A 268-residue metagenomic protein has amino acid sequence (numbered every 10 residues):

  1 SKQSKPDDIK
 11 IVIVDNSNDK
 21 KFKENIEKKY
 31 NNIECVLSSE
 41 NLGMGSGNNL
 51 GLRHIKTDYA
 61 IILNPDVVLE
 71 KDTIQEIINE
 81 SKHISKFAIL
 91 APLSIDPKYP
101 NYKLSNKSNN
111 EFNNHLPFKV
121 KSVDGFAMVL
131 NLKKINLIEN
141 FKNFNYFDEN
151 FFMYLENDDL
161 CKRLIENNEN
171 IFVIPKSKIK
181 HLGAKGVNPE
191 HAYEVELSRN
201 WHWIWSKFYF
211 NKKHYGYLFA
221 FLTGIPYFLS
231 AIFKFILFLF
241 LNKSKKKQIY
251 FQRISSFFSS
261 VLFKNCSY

Functional and structural regions predicted by a protein language model:
S1-D8: Short, acidic, metal-binding catalytic loop of nucleotide-sugar glycosyltransferases
V14, I89-I95, I174-P175, L182: Short glycine/serine/threonine-enriched helix-capping/active-site loop that flanks the nucleotide-sugar donor pocket
D15-K23: A conserved acidic beta->alpha catalytic loop
L37, L42, S46-L50, V67-N150 (+1 more regions): Acidic/His-rich active-site region of diverse nucleotide-sugar glycosyltransferases
A60: Short aromatic/hydrophobic "clamp" motif used to bind/position activated sugar donors
N140-V173, S177-K180: Donor nucleotide-sugar recognition loop
F172-E194, K207: Active-site donor/metal-binding and catalytic loop motifs of nucleotide-sugar-dependent glycosylation enzymes
S198-S206, Y217-Y268: Non-catalytic, C-terminal membrane-associated alpha-helical segments of glycosyltransferases
